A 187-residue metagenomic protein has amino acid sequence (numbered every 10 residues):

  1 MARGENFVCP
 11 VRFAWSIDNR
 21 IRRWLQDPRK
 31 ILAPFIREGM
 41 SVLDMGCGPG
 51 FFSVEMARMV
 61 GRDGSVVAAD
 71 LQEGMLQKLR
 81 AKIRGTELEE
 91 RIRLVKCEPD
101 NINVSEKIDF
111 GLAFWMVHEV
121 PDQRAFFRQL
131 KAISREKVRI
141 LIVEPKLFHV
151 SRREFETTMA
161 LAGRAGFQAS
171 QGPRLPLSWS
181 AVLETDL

Functional and structural regions predicted by a protein language model:
N6-L25: Class I SAM-dependent methyltransferase Rossmann-like catalytic core, especially the SAM/SAH-binding loop
R22-M40: Conserved alpha-helix/loop element of class I SAM-dependent methyltransferases that forms part of the SAM/SAH-binding
L43, G48-N101: Class I SAM-dependent methyltransferase SAM/SAH-binding core
D100-G111: A short acidic, Gly/Pro-enriched loop at the edge of an enzyme's catalytic core that lines a small-molecule cofactor
D109-P121: A short SAM/SAH-binding and catalytic strip from SAM-dependent methyltransferases
R124-E136: A short glycine-rich, Lys/Arg-flanked "PGG" loop and its adjoining helix->strand segment in the class I
K137-P145: Conserved beta-strand signature within the Rossmann-like core of class I S-adenosyl-L-methionine
A165, R174-L187: Core SAM-dependent methyltransferase catalytic element
